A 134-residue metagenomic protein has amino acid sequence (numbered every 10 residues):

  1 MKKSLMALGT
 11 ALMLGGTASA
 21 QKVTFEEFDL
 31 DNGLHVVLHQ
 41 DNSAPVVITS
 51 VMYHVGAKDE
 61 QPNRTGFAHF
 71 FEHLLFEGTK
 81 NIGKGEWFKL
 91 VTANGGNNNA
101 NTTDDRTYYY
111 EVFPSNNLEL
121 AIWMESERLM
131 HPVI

Functional and structural regions predicted by a protein language model:
M1-S4: Positively charged n-region of N-terminal signal peptides that target proteins for export
A7-G15: Bacterial N-terminal signal peptides
L8-G9, V47, H131: A ubiquitous, low-specificity "background" feature that marks scattered single residues across proteins without
G16-A20: Sec/Tat signal peptide C-region and signal peptidase I cleavage site
Q21-M52: Mature N-terminal segment immediately following signal peptide/propeptide cleavage in secreted/periplasmic
V55-A68, H73-I134: Active-site-adjacent, His/Asp/Glu-enriched structural segments that form or flank metal-binding and acid/base networks
